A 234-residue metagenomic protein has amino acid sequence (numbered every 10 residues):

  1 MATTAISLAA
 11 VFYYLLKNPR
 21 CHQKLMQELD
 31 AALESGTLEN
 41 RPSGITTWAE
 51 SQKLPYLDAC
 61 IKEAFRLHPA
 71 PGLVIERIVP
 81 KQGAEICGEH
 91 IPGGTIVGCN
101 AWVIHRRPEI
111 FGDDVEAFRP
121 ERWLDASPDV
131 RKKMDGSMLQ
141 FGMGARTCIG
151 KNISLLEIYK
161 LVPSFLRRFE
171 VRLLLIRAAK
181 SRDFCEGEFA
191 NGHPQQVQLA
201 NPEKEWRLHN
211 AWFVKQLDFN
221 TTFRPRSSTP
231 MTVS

Functional and structural regions predicted by a protein language model:
M1-S7, L54, R122: Conserved cytochrome P450 catalytic core segment spanning the I/J/K helices
A2-L16, L161: Short, small-residue alpha-helix embedded
Y14-A70, C87, P92-T95, A117-R119 (+3 more regions): Cytochrome P450 I-helix active-site segment
P19-H22, M134, K151-T221: Cytochrome P450 heme-binding "Cys pocket" and the immediately downstream C-terminal segment
Q52-R66, W212-S234: C-terminal domain-closing interface element
P69, C99-D129: Conserved cytochrome P450 K-helix/beta-meander segment immediately N-terminal to the heme-binding cysteine loop
